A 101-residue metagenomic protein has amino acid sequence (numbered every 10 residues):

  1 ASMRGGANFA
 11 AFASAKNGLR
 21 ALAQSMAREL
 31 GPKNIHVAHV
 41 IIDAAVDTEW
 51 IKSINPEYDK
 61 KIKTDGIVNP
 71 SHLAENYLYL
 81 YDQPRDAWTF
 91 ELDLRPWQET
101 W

Functional and structural regions predicted by a protein language model:
A1-G18, A23-Q24, R28-P32, V46: Catalytic loop of short-chain dehydrogenase/reductase
A1-G5, S53-D59: A short small-residue
N8, I35, H39-I54: Short beta-loop-alpha junction of Rossmann-like oxidoreductase domains
S14-N17, P56-K60: Short, low-complexity, polar/charged sequence segments that are solvent-exposed and flexible
P32-I35, H39-A44, D59-W101: C-terminal helical subdomain
